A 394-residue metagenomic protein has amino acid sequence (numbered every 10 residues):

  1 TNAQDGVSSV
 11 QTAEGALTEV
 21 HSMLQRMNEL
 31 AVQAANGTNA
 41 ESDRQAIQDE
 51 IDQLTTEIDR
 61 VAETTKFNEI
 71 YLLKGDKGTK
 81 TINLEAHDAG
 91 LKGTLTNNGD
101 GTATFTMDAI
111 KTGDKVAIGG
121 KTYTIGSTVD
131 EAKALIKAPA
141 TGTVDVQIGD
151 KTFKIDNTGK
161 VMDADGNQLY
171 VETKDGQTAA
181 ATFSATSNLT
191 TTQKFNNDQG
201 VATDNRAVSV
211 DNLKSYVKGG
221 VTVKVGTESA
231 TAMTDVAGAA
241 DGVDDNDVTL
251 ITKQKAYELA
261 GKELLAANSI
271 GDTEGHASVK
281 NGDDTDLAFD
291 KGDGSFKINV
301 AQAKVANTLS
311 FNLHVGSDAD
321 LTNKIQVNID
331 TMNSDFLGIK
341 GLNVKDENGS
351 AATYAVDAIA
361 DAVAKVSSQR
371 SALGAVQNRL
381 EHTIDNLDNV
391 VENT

Functional and structural regions predicted by a protein language model:
T1-T394: Primary detection of the long, small/polar-rich alpha-helical "axial" segments characteristic of bacterial flagellar
